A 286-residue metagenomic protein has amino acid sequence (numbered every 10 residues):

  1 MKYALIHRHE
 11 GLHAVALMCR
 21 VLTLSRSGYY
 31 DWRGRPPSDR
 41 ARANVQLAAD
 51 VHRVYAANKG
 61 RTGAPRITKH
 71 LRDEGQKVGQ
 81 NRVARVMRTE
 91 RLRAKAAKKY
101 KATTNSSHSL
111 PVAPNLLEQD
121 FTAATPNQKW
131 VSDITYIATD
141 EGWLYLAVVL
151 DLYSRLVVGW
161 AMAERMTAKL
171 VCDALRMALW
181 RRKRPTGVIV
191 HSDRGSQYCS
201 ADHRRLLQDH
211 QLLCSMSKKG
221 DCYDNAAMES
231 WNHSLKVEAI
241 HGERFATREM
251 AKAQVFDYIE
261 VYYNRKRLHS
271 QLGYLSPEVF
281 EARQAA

Functional and structural regions predicted by a protein language model:
M1-A286: Charged DNA-binding/catalytic regions of mobile-element recombinases
